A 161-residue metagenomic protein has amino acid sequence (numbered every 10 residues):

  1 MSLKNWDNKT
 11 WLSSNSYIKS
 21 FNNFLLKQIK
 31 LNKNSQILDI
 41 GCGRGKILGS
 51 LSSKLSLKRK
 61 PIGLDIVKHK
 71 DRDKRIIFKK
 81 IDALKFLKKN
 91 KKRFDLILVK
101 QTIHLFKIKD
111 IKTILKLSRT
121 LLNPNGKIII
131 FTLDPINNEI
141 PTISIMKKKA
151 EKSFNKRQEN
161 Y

Functional and structural regions predicted by a protein language model:
M1-I29, R44-I76, K80-K88, I129-Y161: Class I (Rossmann-like) S-adenosyl-L-methionine-dependent methyltransferase catalytic domain, capturing the SAM-binding
N34, F94-D95: Local beta-strand N-terminus motif with an aromatic residue
S35-G43: Conserved class I S-adenosyl-L-methionine
Q36, G126-K127: Short glycine-centered segments of the SAM/dcSAM-binding site in methyltransferase folds
L98: A conserved beta-strand element that flanks and buttresses the S-adenosyl-L-methionine
Q101-T102: Short catalytic micro-motifs in class I SAM-dependent methyltransferases
K112-P124: A short glycine-rich, Lys/Arg-flanked "PGG" loop and its adjoining helix->strand segment in the class I
